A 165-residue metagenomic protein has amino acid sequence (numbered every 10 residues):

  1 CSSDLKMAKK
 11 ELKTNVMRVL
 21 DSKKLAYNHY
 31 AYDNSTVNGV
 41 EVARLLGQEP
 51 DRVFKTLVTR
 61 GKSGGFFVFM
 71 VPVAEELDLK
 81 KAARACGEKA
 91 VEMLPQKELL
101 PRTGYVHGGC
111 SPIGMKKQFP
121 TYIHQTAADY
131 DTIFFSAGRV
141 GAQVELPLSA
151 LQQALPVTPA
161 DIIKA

Functional and structural regions predicted by a protein language model:
C1-S2: Short, small-residue-biased leader/transition segments that mark boundaries at the very start of proteins
K6-A165: Extended, low-hydrophobicity, polar/charged segments
